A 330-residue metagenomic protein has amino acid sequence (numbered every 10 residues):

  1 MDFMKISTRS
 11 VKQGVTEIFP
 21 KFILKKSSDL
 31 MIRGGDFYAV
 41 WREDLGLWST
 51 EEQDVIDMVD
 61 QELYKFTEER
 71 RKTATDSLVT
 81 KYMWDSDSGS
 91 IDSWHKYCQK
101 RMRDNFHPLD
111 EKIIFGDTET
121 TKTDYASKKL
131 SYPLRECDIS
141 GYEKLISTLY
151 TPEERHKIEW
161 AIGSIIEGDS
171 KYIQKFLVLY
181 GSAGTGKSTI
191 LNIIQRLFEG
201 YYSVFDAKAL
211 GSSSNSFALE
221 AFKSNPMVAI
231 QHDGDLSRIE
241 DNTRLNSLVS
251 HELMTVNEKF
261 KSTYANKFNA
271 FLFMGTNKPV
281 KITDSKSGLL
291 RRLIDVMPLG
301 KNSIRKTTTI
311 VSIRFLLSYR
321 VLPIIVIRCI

Functional and structural regions predicted by a protein language model:
M1-Y125: Intein modules and their embedded homing endonuclease domains
S28-D54, R103-N225, I294-M297, V326: P-loop NTPase catalytic core of nucleic-acid-dependent motor ATPases
G186-K187, S237-E240, V280-S285, N302-T307: Switch/connector loops and helix/strand junctions flanking conserved nucleotide-binding motifs in nucleotide-processing
E199, N242-T263: Conserved catalytic/switch belt of AAA+ P-loop NTPases
F217-S224, V256-G275: AAA+/SF3 P-loop NTPase mechanochemical coupling elements
H232-G234: Walker B catalytic acidic pair
N266-N269, S285-I330: Phosphate-sensing "switch" segment of ASCE/P-loop ATPases
